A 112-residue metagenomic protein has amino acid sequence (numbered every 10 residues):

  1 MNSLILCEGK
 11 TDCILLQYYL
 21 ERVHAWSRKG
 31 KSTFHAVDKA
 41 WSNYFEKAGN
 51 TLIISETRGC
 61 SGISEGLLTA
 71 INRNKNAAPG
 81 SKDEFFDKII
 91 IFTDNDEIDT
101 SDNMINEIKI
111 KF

Functional and structural regions predicted by a protein language model:
M1-F112: Acidic, divalent-metal-binding catalytic cores of TOPRIM and closely related two-metal-ion phosphodiester/pyrophosphate
